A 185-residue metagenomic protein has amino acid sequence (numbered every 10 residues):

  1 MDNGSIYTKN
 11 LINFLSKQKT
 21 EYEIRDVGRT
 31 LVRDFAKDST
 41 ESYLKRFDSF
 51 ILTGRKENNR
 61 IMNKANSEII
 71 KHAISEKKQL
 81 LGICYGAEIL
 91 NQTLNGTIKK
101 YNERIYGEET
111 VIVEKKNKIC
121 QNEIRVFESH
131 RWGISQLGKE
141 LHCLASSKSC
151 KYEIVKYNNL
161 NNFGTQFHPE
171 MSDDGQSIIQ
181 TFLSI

Functional and structural regions predicted by a protein language model:
G4-S5, G175: Onset of an N-terminal alpha helix
S5-L81: Flexible gly/pro-rich beta->alpha loop and the following alpha-helix that scaffold active-site loops
N58-N63, E170-Q176: Short, charged helix-to-loop "capping" segments that act as catalytic/coupling loops
E68-H72, E76, E88, Q92-N162 (+1 more regions): Pocket-forming structural segment of enzyme catalytic cores
I83-A87: Active-site loop->helix "elbow" adjoining a glycine-rich segment at hydrolase catalytic centers
G175-I185: Extracellular ligand-binding/catalytic regions of CAZymes and related secreted enzymes and adhesion modules
